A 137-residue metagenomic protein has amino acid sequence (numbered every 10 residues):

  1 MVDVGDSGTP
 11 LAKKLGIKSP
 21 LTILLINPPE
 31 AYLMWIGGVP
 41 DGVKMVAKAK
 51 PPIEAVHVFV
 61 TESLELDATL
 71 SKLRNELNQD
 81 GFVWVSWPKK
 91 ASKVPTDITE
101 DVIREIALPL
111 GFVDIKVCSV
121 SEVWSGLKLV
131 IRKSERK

Functional and structural regions predicted by a protein language model:
M1-M34: N-terminal, charge-rich interaction modules
W35-V39: Mature catalytic domains of secreted/periplasmic carbohydrate-active enzymes
V43-I53: Short acidic low-complexity segments
V56-L66: Short, glycine-rich nucleotide/cofactor-binding loops
L66-I98: Mid-chain, well-packed structural core segment of small domains
D97-K116: Conserved Class I S-adenosyl-L-methionine
L110-K137: Class I S-adenosyl-L-methionine
